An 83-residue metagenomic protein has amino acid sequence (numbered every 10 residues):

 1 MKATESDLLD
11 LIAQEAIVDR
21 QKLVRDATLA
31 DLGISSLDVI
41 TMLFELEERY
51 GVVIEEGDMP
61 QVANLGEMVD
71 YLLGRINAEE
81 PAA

Functional and structural regions predicted by a protein language model:
M1-Q21, R75-A83: Thiotemplate assembly-line natural product biosynthesis machinery
S6, L37-I40: Short alpha-helical elements of helix-turn-helix
A13, G51-I54, L73: Short amphipathic alpha-helical interface segments enriched in basic and hydrophobic/aromatic residues, used as
I17-V18, I34, V52: Helix N-cap/coil-helix junction residues
V24-S35, E56-G66: Glycine-rich loop motifs involved in handling phospho/adenylate chemistry
I40-Q61, A82: Phosphopantetheinylated carrier protein domains
Q61-A82: C-terminal structural segments of small proteins and small subunits
